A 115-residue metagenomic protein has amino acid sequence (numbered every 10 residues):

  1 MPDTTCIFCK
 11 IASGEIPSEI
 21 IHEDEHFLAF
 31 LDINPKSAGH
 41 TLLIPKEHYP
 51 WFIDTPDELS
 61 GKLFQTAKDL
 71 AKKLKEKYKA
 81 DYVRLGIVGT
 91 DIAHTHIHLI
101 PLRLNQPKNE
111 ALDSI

Functional and structural regions predicted by a protein language model:
M1-I115: HIT superfamily nucleotide-processing domains
